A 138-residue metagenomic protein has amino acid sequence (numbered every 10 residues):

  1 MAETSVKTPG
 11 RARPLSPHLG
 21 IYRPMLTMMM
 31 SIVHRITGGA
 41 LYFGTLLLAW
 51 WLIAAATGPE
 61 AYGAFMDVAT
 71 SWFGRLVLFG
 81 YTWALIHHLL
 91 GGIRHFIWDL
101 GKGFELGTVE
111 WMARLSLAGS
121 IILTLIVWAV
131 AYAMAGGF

Functional and structural regions predicted by a protein language model:
M1-F138: Membrane-embedded alpha-helical bundles that constitute the cytochrome b-like, heme-associated redox core of multi-pass
